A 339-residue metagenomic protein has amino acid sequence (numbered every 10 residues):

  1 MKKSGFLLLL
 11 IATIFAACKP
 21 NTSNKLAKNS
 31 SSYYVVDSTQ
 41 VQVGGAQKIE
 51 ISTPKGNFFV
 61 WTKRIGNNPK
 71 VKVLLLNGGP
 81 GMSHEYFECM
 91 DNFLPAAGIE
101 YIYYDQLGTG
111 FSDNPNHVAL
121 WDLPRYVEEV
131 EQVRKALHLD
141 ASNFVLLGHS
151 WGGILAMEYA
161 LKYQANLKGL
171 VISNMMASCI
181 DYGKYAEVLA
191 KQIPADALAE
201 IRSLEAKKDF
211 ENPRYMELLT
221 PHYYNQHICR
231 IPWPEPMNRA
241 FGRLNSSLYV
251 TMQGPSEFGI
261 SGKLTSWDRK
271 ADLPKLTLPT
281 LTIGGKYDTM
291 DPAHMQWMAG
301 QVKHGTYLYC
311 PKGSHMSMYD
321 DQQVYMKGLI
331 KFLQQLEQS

Functional and structural regions predicted by a protein language model:
F58-N114: Conserved HGGG/HGGXW glycine-rich cap/lid loop of the alpha/beta-hydrolase fold
Q106-L147, W151: Active-site loop/oxyanion-hole signature of alpha/beta-hydrolase fold enzymes
S142-Y185: Conserved hydrolase catalytic core segment
L170-K208: Flexible "cap/lid" loop of the alpha/beta hydrolase fold
Q192, A199-A271, L278: Alpha/beta-hydrolase
L276, T282-G284: Short beta-strand/loop motif that positions the catalytic acidic residue of the alpha/beta-hydrolase fold
T289-H294: Conserved alpha/beta-hydrolase "acid-adjacent" motif
H304-S339: Catalytic active-site module of serine/aspartate enzymes centered on a nucleophile-bearing elbow/loop
